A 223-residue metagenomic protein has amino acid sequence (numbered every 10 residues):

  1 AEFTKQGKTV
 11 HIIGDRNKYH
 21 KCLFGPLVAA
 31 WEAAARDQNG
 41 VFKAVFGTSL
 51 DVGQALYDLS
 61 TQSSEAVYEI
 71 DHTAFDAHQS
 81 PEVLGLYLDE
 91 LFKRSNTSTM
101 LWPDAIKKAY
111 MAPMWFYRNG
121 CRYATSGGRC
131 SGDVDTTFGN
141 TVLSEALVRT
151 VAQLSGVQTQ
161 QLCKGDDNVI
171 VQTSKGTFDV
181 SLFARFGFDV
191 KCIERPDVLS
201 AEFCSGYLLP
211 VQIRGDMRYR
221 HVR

Functional and structural regions predicted by a protein language model:
A1-R223: Core nucleotidyl-transferase/polymerase catalytic module
